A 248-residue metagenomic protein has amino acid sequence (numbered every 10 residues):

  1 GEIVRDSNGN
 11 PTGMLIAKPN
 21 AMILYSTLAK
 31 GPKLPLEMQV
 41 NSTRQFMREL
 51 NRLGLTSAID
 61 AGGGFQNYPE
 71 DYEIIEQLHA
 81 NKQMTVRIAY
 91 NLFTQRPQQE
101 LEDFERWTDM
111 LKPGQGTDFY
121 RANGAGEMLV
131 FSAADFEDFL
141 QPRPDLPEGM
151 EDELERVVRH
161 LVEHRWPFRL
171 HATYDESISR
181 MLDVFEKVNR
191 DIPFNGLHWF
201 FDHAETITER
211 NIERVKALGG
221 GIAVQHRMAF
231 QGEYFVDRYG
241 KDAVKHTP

Functional and structural regions predicted by a protein language model:
G1-N91, M110-E163: Catalytic pocket of metal/acid-base enzymes, prominently hydrolases
A58-E102, P144-P248: Active-site core of metal-dependent hydrolases
E102-M110, E137-L140, K216-A217: Short, surface-exposed amphipathic charged segments that create phosphate/polyanion-binding patches used for binding
